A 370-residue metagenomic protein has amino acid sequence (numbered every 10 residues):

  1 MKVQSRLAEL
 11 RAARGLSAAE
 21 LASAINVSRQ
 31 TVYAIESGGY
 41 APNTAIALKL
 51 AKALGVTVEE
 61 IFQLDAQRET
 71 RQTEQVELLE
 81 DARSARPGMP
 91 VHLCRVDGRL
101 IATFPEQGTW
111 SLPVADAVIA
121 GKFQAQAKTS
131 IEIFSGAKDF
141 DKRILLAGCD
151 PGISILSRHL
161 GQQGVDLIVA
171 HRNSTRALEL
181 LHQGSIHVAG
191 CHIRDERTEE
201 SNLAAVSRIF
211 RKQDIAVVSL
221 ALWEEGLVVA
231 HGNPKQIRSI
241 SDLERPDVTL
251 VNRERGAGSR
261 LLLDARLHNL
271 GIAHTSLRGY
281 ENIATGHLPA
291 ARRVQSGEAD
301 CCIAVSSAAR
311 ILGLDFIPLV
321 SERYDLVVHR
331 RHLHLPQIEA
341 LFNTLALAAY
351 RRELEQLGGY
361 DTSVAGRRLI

Functional and structural regions predicted by a protein language model:
K2, E9-A12, S17-E20, S28-Y33 (+3 more regions): N-terminal hydrophobic or amphipathic helices and topogenic motifs
D139-C149, S241-R260: Short loop->beta-strand "edge-of-pocket" segments that line small-molecule binding or catalytic clefts across diverse
I155-Q163, I240-S241, P246, S259-G279: Ligand-binding cleft/hinge of the Venus flytrap
R158, T175-A189, I193-R194, I283-E298: Short helices/loops that flank or line small-molecule/ion binding pockets
D166-N173, H274-G286: Short beta-strand-to-loop elements that line the ligand-binding cleft of bilobed periplasmic-binding protein-like
H192-R208, A291-V320: A ligand-binding cleft/hinge motif common to bilobed small-molecule-binding domains
K212-E224, L314-N343, T362-I370: Periplasmic-binding protein-like
L220, V229-L250: Flexible hinge/capping segments at coil-to-helix
